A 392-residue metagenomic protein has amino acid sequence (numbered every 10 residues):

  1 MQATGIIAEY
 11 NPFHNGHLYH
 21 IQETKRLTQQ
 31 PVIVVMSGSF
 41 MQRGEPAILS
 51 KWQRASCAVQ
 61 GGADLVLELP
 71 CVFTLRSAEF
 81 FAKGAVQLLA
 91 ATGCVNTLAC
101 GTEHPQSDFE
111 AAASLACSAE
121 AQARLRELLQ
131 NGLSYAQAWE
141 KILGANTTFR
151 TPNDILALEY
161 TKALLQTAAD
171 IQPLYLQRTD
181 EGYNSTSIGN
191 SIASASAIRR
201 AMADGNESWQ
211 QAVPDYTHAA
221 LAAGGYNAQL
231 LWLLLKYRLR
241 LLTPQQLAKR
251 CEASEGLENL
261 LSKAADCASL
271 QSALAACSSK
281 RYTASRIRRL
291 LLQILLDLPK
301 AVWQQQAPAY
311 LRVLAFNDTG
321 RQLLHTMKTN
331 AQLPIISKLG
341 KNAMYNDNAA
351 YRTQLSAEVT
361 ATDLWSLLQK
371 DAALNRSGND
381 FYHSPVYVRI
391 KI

Functional and structural regions predicted by a protein language model:
M1-R54: N-terminal catalytic cores of NTP/NDP-binding nucleotidyl/phosphoryl-transfer enzymes
I6-I7, V35-M36, L67-L69, L174-L176: Short beta-strands and strand-loop turn motifs
A8, M41-Q42, A58, V72-F73 (+1 more regions): Short, contiguous strand/loop micro-motifs
Q22-K25, A55-V59, K162-L165, R199: Class I S-adenosyl-L-methionine
S56-P70: A glycine-rich helix N-cap at a beta->alpha junction
L69-I392: Active-site cores that bind ATP or allylic diphosphates and position pyrophosphate for catalysis
